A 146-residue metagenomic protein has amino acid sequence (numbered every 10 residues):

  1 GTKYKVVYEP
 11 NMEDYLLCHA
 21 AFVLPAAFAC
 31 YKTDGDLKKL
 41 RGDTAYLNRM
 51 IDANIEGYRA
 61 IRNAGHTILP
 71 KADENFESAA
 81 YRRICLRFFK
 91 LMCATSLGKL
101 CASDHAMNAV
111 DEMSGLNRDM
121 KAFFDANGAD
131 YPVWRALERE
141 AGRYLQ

Functional and structural regions predicted by a protein language model:
G1-P70: Internal alpha-helical scaffold of NAD(P)-dependent oxidoreductase catalytic cores
I51, I55-Q146: NAD(P)-dependent Rossmann-like dehydrogenase/reductase catalytic/cofactor-binding core
